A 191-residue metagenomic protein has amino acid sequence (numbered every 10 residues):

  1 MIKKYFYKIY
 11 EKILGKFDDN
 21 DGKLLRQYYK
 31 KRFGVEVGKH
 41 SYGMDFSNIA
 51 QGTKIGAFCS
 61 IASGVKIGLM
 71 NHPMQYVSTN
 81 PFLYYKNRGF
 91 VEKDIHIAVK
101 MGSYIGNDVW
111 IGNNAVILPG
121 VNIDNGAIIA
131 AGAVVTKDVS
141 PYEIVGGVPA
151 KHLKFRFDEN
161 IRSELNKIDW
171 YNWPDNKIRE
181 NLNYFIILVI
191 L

Functional and structural regions predicted by a protein language model:
M1-K31: Membrane-proximal basic amphipathic "stem/tether" segments
K23, Y42-V121, V148, R156: Flexible, glycine/small-residue-enriched loop-and-beta-strand segment within the central core of proteins
Q75, K137, P141-E143, K151: Glycine-centered loop/turn positions within well-structured domains that cap or flank conserved ligand/cofactor-binding
D124-A127, S140-Y142: Conserved catalytic segment of ABC-fold P-loop ATPases
N172-D175: A charged, well-structured terminal subsegment
K177-L191: ABC ATPase nucleotide-binding domains
